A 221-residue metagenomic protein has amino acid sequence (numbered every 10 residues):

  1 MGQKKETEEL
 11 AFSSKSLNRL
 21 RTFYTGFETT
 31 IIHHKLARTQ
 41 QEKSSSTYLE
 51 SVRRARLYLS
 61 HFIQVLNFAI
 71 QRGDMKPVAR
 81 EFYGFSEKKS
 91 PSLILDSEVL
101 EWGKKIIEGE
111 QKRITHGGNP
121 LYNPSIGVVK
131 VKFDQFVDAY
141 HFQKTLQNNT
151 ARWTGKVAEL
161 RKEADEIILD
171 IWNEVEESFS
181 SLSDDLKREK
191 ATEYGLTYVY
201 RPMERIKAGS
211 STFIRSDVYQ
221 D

Functional and structural regions predicted by a protein language model:
M1-D221: Basic/polar low-complexity intrinsically disordered segments
